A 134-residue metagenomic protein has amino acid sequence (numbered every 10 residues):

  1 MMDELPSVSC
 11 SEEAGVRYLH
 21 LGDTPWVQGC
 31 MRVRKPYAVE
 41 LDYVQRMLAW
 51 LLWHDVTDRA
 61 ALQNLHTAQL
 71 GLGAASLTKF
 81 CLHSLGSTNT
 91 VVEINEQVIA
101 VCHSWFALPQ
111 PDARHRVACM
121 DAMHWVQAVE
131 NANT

Functional and structural regions predicted by a protein language model:
M1-D58, L82-S84: Rossmann-like AdoMet
P36-T134: The AdoMet/dcAdoMet-binding core of the Class I SAM-like
